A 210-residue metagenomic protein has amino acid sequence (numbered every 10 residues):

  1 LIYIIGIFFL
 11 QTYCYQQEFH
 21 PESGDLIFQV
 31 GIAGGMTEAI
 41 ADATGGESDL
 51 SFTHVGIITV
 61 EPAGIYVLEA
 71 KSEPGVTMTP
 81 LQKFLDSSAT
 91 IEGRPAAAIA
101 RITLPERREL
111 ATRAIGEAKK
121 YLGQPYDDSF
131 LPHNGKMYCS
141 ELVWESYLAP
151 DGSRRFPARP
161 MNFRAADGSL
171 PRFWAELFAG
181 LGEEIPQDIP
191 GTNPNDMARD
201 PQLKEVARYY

Functional and structural regions predicted by a protein language model:
I2-Q11: Bacterial N-terminal signal peptides
Y13-Y210: Cysteine-nucleophile amide-bond enzymes
